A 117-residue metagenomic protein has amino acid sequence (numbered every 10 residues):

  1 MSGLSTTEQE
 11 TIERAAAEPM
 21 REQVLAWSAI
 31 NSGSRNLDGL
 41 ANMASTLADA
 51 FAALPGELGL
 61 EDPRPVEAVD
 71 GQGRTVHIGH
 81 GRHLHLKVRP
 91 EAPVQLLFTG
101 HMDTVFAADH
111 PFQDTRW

Functional and structural regions predicted by a protein language model:
G3-W117: Acidic/His- and Gly-rich active-site-bordering loop/insert found across diverse amide/peptide-bond hydrolases
